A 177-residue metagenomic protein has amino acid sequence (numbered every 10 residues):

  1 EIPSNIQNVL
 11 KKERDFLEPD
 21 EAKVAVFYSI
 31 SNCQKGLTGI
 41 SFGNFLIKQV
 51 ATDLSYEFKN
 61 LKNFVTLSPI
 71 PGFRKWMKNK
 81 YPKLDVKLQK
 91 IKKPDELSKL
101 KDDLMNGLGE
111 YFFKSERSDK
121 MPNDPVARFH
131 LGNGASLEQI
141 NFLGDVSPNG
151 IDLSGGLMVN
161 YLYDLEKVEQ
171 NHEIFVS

Functional and structural regions predicted by a protein language model:
E1-S177: Extended, composition-driven regions rather than compact fold-specific motifs
